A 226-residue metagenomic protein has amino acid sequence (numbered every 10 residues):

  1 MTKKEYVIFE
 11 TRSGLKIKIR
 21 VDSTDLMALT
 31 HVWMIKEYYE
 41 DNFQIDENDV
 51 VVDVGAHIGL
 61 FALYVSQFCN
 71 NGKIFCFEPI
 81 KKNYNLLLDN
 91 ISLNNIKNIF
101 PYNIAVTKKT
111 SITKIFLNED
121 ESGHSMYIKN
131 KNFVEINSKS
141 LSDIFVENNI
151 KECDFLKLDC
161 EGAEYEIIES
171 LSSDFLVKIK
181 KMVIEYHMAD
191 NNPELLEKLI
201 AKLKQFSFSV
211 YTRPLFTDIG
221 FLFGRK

Functional and structural regions predicted by a protein language model:
M1-K226: Phosphate/nucleotide-binding beta-alpha loop and adjacent structural elements of enzyme active sites
